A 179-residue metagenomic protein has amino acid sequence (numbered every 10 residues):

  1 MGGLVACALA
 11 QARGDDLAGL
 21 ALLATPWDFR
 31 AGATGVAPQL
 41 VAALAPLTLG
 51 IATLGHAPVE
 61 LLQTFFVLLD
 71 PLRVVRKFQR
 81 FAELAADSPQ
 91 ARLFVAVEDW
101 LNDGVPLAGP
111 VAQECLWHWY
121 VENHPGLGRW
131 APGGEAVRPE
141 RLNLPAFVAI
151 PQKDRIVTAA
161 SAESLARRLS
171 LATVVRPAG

Functional and structural regions predicted by a protein language model:
M1: Catalytic nucleophile serine of serine hydrolases, specifically the conserved "nucleophile elbow" pentapeptide
V5-P110: Alpha/beta-hydrolase-fold enzymes
W119-R138: Active-site nucleophile elbow and catalytic-triad environment of alpha/beta-hydrolase enzymes
L142-N143, V148-I150, D154: Short beta-strand/loop motif that positions the catalytic acidic residue of the alpha/beta-hydrolase fold
L144, T158-R168: Short alpha-helix in the alpha/beta-hydrolase fold that links the catalytic acid
V175-G179: Short glycine-rich catalytic loops that host catalytic nucleophiles or stabilize transition states across multiple
